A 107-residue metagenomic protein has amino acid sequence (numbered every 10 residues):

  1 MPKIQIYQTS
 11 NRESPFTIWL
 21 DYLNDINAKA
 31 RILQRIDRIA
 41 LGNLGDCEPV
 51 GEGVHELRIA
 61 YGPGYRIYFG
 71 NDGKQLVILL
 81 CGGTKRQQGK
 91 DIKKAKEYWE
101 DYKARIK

Functional and structural regions predicted by a protein language model:
M1-P63, G73-V77, T84-K107: Basic, Lys/Arg-enriched alpha-helical interface segments
R66-G70: Short beta-strand motif preference
